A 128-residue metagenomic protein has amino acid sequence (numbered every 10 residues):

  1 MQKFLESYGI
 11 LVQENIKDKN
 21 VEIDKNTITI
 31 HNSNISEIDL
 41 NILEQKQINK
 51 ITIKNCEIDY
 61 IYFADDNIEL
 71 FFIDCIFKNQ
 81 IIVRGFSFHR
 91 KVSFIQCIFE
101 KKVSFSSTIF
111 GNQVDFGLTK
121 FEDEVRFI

Functional and structural regions predicted by a protein language model:
M1-I128: N-terminal leader/targeting and pre-domain segments
